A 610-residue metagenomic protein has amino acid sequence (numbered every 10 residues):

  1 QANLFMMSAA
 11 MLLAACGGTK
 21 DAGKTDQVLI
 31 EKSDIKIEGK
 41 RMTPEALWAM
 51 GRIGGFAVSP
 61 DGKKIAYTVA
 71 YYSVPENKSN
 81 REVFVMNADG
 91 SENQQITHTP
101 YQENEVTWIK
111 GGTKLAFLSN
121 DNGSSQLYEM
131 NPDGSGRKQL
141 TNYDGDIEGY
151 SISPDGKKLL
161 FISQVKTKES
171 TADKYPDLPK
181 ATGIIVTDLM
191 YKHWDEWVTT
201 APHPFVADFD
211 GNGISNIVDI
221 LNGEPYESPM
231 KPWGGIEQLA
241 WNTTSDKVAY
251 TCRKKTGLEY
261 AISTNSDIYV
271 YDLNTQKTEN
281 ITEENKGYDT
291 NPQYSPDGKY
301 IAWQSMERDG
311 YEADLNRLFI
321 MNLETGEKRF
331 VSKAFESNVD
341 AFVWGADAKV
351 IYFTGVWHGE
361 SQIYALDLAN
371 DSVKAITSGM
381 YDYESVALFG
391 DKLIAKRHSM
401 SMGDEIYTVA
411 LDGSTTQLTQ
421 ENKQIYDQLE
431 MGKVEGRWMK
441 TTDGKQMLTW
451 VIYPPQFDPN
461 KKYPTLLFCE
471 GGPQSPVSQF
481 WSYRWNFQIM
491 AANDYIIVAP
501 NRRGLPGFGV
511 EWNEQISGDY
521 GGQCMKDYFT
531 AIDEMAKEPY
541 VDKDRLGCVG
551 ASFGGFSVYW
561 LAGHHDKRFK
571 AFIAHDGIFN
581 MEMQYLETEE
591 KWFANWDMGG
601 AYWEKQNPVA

Functional and structural regions predicted by a protein language model:
L13-A15: C-terminal motif of bacterial Sec signal peptides marking the signal peptidase cleavage site
G23-E31, R81, Q164-G223, T251-D267 (+5 more regions): Predominantly five- to eight-bladed beta-propeller fold
E31-G51, S215-E224: A short helix->beta-strand "capping" segment at the edge of beta-propeller domains
E45-R81: Beta-strand-rich domains and repeat architectures in extracellular enzymes and scaffolds, especially beta-propellers
M50-I65, P100-L118, R137, D144-L159 (+11 more regions): Conserved beta-propeller blade repeats
P75-R81, N120-S125, E196-T200, E259-S266 (+3 more regions): Short, solvent-exposed loop/turn segments at conserved positions within beta-propeller repeat blades
N87-S91, N131-S135, F209-N212, D272-Q276 (+3 more regions): Short loop/turn segments that connect beta-strands within beta-propeller blades
E384-A610: Serine-hydrolase catalytic core recognition
